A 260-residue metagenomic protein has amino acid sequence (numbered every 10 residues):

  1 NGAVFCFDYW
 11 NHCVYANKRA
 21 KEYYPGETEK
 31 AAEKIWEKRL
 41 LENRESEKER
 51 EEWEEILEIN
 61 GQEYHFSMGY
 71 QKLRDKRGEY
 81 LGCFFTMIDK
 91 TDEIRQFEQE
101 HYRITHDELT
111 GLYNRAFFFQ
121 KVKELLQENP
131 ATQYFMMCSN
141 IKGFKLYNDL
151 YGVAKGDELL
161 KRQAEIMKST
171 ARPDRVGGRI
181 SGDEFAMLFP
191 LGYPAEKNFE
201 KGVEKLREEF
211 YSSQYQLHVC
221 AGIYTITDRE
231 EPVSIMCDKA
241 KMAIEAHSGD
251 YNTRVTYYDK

Functional and structural regions predicted by a protein language model:
A3-C6, V255: Short hydrophobic secondary-structure edge segments in sensory/regulatory modules of signaling proteins
D8, N17-K21: N-terminal capping loop/helix in small sensory signaling domains highlighted by a polar->aromatic N-x2-3-F motif
C13-V14, K145: Conserved hydrophobic beta-strand signature of PAS-family and PAS-like sensory domains
E22, H101-T105, G111-F135, K142-S169 (+5 more regions): Conserved long alpha-helical elements within nucleotide-processing catalytic cores of c-di-GMP signaling and class III
K38, R44-E52, I56-E58, R162-D228: GGDEF/GGEEF active-site signature
H65-E108, A116-L126, V176: Signal-transducing coiled-coil linker helices
E79-C83, Q133, T253: Short beta-strand edge/capping elements of PAS-family sensory modules
Y211-H218, I235-D259: Catalytic/regulatory signature loops of cyclic-dinucleotide turnover enzymes and related class III nucleotidyl cyclases
